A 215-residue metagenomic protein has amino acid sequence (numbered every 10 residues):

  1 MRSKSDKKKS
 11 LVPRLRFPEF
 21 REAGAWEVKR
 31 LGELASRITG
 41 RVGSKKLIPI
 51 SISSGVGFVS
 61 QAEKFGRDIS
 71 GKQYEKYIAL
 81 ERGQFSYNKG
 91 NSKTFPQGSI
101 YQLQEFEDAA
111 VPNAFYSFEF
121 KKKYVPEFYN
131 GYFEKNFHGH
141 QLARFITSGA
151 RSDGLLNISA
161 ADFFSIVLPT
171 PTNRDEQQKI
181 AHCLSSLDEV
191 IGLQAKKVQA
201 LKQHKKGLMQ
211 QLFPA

Functional and structural regions predicted by a protein language model:
R2-D6, G24-A25, E176-K179, L187-A200 (+1 more regions): Short loop/beta submotifs within extracellular cysteine-rich repeat domains
L11, A109-A114, S148-D175: A short glycine-rich beta-alpha junction/loop motif
V12-V42: Non-catalytic DNA-recognition/assembly elements of restriction-modification systems
L15-E19, I180-I191, F213: Hydrophobic structural patches
F20, D68-Y74, S152, R174 (+1 more regions): Short, solvent-exposed loop/turn positions at domain surfaces that link secondary-structure elements or cap domain
G32-L47, S53-S86, V111: Sequence-specific dsDNA recognition surfaces
I78-H138, R151-S152: A short beta-sheet element
